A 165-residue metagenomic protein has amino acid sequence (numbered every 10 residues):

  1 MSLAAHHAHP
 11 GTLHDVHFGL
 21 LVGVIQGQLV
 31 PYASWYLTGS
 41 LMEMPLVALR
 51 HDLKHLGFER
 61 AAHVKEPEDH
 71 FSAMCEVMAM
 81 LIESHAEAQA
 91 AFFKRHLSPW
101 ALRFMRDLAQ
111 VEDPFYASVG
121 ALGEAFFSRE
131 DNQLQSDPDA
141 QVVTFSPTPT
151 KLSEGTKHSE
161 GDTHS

Functional and structural regions predicted by a protein language model:
M1-S165: Surface/interface-facing alpha-helical segments and adjacent flexible terminal/loop regions used for partner/assembly
